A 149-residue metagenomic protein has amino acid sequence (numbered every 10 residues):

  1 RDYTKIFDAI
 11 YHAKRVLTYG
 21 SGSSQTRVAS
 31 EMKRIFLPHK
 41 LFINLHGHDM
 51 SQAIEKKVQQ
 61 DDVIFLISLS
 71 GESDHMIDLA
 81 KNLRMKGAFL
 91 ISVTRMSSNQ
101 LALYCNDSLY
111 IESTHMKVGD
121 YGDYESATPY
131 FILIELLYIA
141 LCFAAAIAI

Functional and structural regions predicted by a protein language model:
R1-H12: A short, well-structured juxtamembrane/interface segment
Y11-I132, L136-A145: Glycine-rich phosphate-binding loops that contact phosphosugars or nucleotide phosphates
I149: Active-site C-terminal subdomain of aminotransferase-like
